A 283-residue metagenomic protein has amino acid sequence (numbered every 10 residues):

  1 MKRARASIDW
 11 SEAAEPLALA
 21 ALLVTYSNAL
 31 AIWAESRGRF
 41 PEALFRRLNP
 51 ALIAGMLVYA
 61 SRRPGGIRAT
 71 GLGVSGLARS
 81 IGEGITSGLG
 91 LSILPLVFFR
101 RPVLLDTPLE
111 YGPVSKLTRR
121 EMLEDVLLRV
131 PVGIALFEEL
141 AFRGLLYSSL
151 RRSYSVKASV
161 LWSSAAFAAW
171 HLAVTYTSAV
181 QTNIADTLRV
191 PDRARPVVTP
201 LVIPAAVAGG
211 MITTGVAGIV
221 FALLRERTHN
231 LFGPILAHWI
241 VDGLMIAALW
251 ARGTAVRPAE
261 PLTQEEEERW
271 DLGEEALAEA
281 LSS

Functional and structural regions predicted by a protein language model:
M1-W10: Short, Lys/Arg-rich, polar N-terminal cytosolic tail immediately upstream of the first transmembrane signal-anchor
D9-I67, R79-S87, K116, R120-D125: Alpha-helical transmembrane segments in multi-pass membrane proteins
L19-E35, L104-D106, Y154-S159, I184-D186: Hydrophobic alpha-helical transmembrane segments
Y26, L30, A34, Y59 (+8 more regions): Alpha-helical membrane-inserting segments
I32-R37, R62, L96-L105, L172-T177 (+2 more regions): Short hydrophobic alpha-helical membrane-entry/anchor segments
R37-A43, I67-A135, R151-R152, N183-P200 (+1 more regions): Juxtamembrane helix-loop-helix connectors linking adjacent transmembrane helices in multi-pass membrane enzymes
P50-S75, F137-S155: Short, charged N-terminal helix-start/capping segments
E121-S282: Transmembrane helix-loop-helix hairpins at the membrane interface of multi-pass integral membrane proteins
